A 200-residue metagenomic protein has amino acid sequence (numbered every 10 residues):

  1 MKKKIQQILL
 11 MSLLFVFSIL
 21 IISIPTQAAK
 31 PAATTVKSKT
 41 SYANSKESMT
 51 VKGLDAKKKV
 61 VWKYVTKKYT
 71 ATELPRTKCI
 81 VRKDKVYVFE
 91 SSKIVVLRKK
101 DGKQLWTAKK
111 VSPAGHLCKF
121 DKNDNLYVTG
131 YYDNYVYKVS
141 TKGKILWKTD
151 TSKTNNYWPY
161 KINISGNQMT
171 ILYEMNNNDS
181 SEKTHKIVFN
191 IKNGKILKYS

Functional and structural regions predicted by a protein language model:
K2-S12: Bacterial N-terminal signal peptides that target proteins for export
M11-I21: Bacterial N-terminal signal peptides
I19-A33: Sec-dependent signal peptide cleavage junction
A32, S38, E47-T70, Q104-K110 (+3 more regions): Aromatic (tryptophan-biased) beta-strands that constitute blades/sheets of beta-rich domains
Y42, V86-Y87, Y127, T170: Conserved beta-propeller blade signature
A43, K93, D133-N134, M175-S180: Short glycine/acidic-enriched loop and turn motifs that connect beta-strands
S48-K52, K93-V95, N134-Y137, H185-I187: A short loop-to-beta-strand structural motif that recurs across blades of beta-propeller domains
A71-V81, S112-K122, N155-G166, S200: Repeated scaffold domains used in trafficking and secretory/extracellular systems, primarily beta-propellers
